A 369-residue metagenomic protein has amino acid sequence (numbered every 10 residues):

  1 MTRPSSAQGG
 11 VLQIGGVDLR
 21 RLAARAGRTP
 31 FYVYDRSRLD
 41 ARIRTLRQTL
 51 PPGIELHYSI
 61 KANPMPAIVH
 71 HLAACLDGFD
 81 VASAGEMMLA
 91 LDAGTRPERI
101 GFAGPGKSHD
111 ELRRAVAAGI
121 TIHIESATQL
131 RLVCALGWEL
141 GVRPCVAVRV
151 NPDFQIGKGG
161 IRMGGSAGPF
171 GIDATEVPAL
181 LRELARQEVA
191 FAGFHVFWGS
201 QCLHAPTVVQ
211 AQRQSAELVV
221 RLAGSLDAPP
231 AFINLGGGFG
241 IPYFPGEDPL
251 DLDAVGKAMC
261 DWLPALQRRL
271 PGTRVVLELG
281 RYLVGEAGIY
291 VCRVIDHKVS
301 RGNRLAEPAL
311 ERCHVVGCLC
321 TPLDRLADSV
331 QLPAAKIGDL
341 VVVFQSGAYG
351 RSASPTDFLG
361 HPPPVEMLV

Functional and structural regions predicted by a protein language model:
M1-P144, R186, A190, G224 (+2 more regions): A charged N-terminal "starter" segment
A24-Y32, P97-E98, V116-T121, G159-I172 (+2 more regions): Glycine-rich tight-turn/loop motif centered on a GG-T
M65-I68, E86-M88, S108-E111, P152-G164 (+2 more regions): Conserved radical SAM core fold
V69, D92, L112-V116, V133-L136 (+5 more regions): Short acidic, glycine/serine/threonine-rich loops at helix termini
F79-G85, A103-K107, R143-G160, F191-V196 (+1 more regions): Non-cysteine beta-strand/loop elements that form the S-adenosyl-L-methionine
V150-A192, V196, Q201-V219: Active-site/ligand-binding-proximal alpha/beta "capping" segment
S200-V369: C-terminal active-site-proximal or functional interface alpha/beta core segments in diverse enzymes
